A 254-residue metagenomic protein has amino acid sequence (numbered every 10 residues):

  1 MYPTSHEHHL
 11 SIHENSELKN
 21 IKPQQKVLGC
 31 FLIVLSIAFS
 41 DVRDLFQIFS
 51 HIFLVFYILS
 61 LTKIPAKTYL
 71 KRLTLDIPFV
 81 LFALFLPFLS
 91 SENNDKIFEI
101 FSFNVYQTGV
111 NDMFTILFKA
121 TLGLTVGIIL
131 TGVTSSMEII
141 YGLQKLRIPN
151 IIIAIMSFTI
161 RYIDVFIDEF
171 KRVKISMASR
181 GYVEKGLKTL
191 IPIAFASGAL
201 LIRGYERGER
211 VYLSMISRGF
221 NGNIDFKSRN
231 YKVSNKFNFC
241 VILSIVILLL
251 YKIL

Functional and structural regions predicted by a protein language model:
M1-R43, F53-T62, D168-L254: Transmembrane alpha-helix interface motif
N15, K19, K63-T68, I100 (+4 more regions): Membrane-helix interfacial "entry" motifs
R43-S50, T68-R72: Short, aromatic-rich membrane-interface segments at the entry and exit of alpha-helical transmembrane domains
D44-L45, P65-A66, I148-I152: Membrane-helix interface segments
S50-Y57, E138-G142: Hydrophobic transmembrane alpha-helix segments characteristic of membrane transport and insertion machinery
R72-V183: Juxtamembrane/interface alpha-helical elements of multi-pass membrane proteins
